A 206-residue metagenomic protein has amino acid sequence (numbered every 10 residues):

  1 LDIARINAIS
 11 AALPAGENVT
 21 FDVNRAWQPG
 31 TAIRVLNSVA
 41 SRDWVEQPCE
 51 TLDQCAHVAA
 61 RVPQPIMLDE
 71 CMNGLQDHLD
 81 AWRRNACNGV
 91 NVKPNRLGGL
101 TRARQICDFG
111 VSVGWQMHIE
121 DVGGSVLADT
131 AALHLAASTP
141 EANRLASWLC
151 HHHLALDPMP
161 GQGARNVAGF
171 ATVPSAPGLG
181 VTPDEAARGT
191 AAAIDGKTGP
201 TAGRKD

Functional and structural regions predicted by a protein language model:
L1-V62: Metal-dependent enolase-superfamily TIM-barrel catalytic cores that perform enediolate-based chemistry
I3, A26-P29, L52, L100 (+2 more regions): Electropositive phosphate-/nucleotide-binding environments in soluble metabolic enzymes
S10-L13, A136-P140, D195: Structural signal for hydrophobic packing residues in well-ordered secondary-structure cores of soluble enzyme domains
F21, L68-D69: Short beta-strand elements of ligand-binding domains
N24, C71-M72: Conserved Walker B
N37, S41, E50-M67, N73-F170 (+1 more regions): Shared catalytic-loop signature of beta/alpha-barrel
H153-D206: C-terminal extensions of enzymes
